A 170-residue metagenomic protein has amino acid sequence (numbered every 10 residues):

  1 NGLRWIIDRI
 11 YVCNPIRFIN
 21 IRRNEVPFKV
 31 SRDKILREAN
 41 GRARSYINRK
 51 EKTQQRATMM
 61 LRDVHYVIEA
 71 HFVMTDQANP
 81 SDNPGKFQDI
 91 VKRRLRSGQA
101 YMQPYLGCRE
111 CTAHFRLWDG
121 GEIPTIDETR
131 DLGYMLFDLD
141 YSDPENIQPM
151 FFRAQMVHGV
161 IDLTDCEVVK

Functional and structural regions predicted by a protein language model:
N1-R4: N-terminal ordered "arm"
I7-R17: Acidic helix-start/capping segments at beta-turn-to-alpha-helix junctions
N20-K170: Internal, well-folded beta-alpha domain core
